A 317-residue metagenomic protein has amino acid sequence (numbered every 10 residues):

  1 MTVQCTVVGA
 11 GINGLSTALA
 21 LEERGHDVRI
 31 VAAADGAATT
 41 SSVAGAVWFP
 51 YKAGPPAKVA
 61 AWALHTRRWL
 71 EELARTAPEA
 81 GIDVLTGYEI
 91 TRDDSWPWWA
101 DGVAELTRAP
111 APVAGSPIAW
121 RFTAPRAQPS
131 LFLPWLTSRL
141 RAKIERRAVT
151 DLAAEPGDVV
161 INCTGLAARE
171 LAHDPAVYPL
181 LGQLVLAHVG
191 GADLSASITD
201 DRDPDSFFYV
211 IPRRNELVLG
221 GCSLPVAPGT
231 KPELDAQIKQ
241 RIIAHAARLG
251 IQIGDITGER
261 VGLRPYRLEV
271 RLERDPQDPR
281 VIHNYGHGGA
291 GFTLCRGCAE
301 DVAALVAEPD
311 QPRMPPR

Functional and structural regions predicted by a protein language model:
C5-R29: N-terminal Rossmann-like FAD-binding beta1-loop-alpha1 element of flavoenzymes
V8, P156-G165, A299: Short hydrophobic core segments
L19-R24, S42, V47, G81 (+2 more regions): Active-site substrate-recognition segment that forms the wall of the catalytic cavity or substrate channel
E23-S41: Glycine-rich FAD pyrophosphate-binding loop
P55-H65, A119-W135, E233-I238, T293-L294: Short beta-strand to alpha-helix junction loop
R68-K143: Flavin (FAD/FMN) cofactor-binding and adjacent substrate-gating region of FAD-dependent oxidoreductase domains
L131, W135, D255-R317: C-terminal catalytic lobe of FAD-dependent flavoproteins
K143-P156: A conserved short coil-to-beta-strand element within the FAD-binding core of flavoproteins
